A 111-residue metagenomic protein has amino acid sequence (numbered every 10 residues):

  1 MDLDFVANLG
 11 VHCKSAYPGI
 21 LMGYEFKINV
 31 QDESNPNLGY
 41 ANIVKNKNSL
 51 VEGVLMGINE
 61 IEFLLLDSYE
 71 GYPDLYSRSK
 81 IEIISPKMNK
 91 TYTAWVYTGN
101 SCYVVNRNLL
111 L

Functional and structural regions predicted by a protein language model:
M1-L111: Glycine-aromatic micro-motifs
